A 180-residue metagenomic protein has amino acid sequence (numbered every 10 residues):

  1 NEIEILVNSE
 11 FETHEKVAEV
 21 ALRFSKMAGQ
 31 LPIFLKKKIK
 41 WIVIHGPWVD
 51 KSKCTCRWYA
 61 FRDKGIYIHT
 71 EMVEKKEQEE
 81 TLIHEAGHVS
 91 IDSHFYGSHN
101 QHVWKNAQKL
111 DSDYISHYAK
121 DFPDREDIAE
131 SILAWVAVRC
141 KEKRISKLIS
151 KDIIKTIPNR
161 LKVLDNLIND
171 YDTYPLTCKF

Functional and structural regions predicted by a protein language model:
N1-K64: Auxiliary, metal-adjacent structural segments of Zn-dependent hydrolase domains
L6, W41-V43, I66-Y67, I91 (+1 more regions): Structural recognition of the beta-strand scaffold that forms the well-ordered cores of secreted hydrolase catalytic
L22-S25, G29, E80, E130 (+1 more regions): Solvent-exposed, polar/charged alpha-helical surfaces in well-ordered, non-transmembrane soluble domains, broadly
W48-K51, M72-K75, H88-V89, Y96-G97 (+1 more regions): Solvent-exposed loop/turn segments at secondary-structure junctions within structured extracellular/periplasmic domains
I66-L82: Short pre-active-site segment immediately N-terminal to the catalytic Zn-binding motif
K76, S93-S116: Post-HEXXH active-site segment of zinc metalloproteases
E79-Y96, A129: Active-site recognition of the HExxH zinc-binding catalytic motif
N106-F180: Metalloprotease/metallohydrolase-associated module, dominated by Zn2+-dependent proteases
